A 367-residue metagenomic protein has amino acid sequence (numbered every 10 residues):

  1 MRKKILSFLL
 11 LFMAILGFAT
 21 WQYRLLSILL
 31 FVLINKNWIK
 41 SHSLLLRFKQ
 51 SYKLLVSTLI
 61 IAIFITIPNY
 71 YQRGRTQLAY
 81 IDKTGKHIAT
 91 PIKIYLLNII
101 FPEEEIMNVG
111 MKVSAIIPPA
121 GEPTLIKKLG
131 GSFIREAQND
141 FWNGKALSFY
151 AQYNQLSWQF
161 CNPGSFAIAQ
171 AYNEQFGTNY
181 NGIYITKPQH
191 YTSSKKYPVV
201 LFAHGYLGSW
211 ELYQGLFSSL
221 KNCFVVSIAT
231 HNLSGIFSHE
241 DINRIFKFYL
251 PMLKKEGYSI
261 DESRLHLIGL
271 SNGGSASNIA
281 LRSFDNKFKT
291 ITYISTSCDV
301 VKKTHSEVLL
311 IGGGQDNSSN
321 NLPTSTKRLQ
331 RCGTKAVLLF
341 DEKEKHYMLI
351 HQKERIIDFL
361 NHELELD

Functional and structural regions predicted by a protein language model:
F12-S194: A domain-start/cap signature at the N-terminus of enzymes
G17-L33, A62-Q72, N317, L322-D367: C-terminal catalytic histidine-bearing segment of alpha/beta-hydrolase fold enzymes
H190-K195, S238-S271: Gly/Ser-rich "nucleophile elbow"/oxyanion-hole loop immediately N-terminal to the catalytic nucleophile in hydrolases
K195-G205: Short beta-strand element of the alpha/beta-hydrolase
E211-S227: Short amphipathic alpha-helix adjacent to the substrate-entry channel of hydrolases
S263-T304: Primarily recognizes the serine-hydrolase "nucleophile elbow" in alpha/beta-hydrolase and SGNH/GDSL folds
L309-G313: Short beta-strand/loop motif that positions the catalytic acidic residue of the alpha/beta-hydrolase fold
